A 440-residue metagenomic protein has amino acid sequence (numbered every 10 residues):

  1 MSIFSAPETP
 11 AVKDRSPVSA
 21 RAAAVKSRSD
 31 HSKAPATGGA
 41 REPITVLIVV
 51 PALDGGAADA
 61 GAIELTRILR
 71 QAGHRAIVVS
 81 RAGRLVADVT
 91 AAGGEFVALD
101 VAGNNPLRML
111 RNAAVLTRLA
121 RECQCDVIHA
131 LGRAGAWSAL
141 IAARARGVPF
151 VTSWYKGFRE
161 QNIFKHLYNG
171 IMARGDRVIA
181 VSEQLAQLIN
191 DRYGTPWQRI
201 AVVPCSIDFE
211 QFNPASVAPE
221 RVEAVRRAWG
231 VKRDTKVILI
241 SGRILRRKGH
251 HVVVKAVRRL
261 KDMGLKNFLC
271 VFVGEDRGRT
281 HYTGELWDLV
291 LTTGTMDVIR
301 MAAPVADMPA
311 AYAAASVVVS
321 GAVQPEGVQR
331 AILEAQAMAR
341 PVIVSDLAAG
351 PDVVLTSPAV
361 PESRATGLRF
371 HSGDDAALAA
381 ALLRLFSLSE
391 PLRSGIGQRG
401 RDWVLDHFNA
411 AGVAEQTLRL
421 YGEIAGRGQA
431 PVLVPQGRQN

Functional and structural regions predicted by a protein language model:
G56-R67, K236-R259, G284, L333 (+1 more regions): A conserved mid-protein helix/loop that constitutes part of the nucleotide-sugar donor-binding site
V78, P341-V344, A349-L355: Short hydrophobic beta-strand element within catalytic cores of glycosyltransferases and related nucleotide-activated
V127, A313-G327, R340-P341: Acidic donor-binding loop of glycosyltransferase active sites
A130-A136, W154: Short His-centered aromatic/hydrophobic patch
R144, F150-A180, Q187, G194: A conserved, positively charged/aromatic
A224, P391-H407: A short, well-ordered alpha-helix in the C-terminal region of glycosyltransferases
T283-A303: Nucleotide-activated donor-binding/catalytic signature segment of Leloir-type glycosyltransferases, i.e., the conserved
L355-D375, R384-E390: Conserved acidic donor-binding segment of nucleotide-sugar-dependent glycosyltransferases
